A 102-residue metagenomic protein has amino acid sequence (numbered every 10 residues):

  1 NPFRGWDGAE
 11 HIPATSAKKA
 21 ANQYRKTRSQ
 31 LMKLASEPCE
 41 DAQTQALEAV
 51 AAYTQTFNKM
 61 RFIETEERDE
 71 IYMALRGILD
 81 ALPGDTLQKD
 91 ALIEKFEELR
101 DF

Functional and structural regions predicted by a protein language model:
N1-S36, L99-F102: Short terminal alpha-helical segments
F3-R4, S16, Q45, Q88 (+1 more regions): Alpha-helical protein-protein interaction elements
H11, T15-N22, D41-T44, E48 (+2 more regions): Alpha-helix boundary/N-cap detector
Q23, Q30, Q43-Q45, Q55 (+1 more regions): Residue-identity detector for glutamine
K26, E48-A52, E70, A74-G77: Charged, amphipathic alpha-helical oligomerization/scaffolding segments
R28-L31, A35, F57-R61, L79-T86: A structural signal for well-ordered alpha-helices, especially hydrophobic packing surfaces of coiled-coils
L34-M60: Mature extracytoplasmic domains of secretory-pathway proteins
E64-F102: Amphipathic alpha-helical binding modules
